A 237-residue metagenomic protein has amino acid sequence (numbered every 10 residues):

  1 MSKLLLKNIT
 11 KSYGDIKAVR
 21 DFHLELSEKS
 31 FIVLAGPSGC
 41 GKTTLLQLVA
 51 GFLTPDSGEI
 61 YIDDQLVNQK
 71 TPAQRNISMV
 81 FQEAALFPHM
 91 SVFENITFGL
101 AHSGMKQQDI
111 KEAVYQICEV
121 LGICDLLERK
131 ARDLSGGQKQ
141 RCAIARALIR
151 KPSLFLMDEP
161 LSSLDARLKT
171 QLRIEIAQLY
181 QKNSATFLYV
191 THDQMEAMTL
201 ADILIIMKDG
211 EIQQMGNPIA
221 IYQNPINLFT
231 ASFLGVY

Functional and structural regions predicted by a protein language model:
A35-P37: The feature captures the beta-strand-to-loop junction immediately N-terminal to the Walker
L66, Q108-L126, A177-Q178, S184: Conserved ABC ATPase "signature" region
K130-L134, Q138-Q140: Conserved ABC ATPase signature
I144: Hydrophobic anchor residue at the start of the ABC signature
I149-S153: A short, proline-enriched helix->beta-strand linker immediately N-terminal to the Walker B motif in ABC-type P-loop
D209-G210: Conserved ABC ATPase "signature" C-loop
M215-G216, N224: ABC ATPase "signature
